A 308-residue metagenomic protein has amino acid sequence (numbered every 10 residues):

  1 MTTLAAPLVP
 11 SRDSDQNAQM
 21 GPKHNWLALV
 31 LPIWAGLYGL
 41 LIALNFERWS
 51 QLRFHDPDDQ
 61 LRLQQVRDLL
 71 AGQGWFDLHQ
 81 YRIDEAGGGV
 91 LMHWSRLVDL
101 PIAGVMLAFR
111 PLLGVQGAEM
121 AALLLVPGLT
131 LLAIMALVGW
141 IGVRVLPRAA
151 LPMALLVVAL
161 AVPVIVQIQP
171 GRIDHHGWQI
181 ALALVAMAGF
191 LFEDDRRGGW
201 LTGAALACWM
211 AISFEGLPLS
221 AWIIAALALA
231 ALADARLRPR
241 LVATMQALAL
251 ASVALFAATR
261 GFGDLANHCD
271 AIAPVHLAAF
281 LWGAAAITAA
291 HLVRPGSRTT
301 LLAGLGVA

Functional and structural regions predicted by a protein language model:
M1-E47, P57, P152, L292-V307: Start-transfer (signal-anchor) and selected internal transmembrane alpha helices of multi-pass inner/ER membrane
M20-A28, M120, L124-P127, R148 (+4 more regions): Membrane-water interface of alpha-helical transmembrane segments
W26-V30, A150-M153, D195-L201, L237-A251 (+1 more regions): Membrane-interfacial loop-to-transmembrane alpha-helix junctions, especially the N-terminal start
W34-Y38, V126-I141, A150-D194, G198-L232 (+1 more regions): Membrane-embedded helix bundles of polyisoprenyl
L44-V145, A150-V157, A161-L182: Active-site lumenal/periplasmic loops and adjacent helix-entry segments of GT-C-fold, multi-pass membrane
F46-S50, P111, V115, P147 (+10 more regions): Transmembrane helix-loop junctions in multipass membrane proteins, especially transporters and channels
V98-I102, S252-R260, A308: C-terminal TM-helix exit segments that contain a strictly Trp-centered aromatic cap at the helix terminus
L219-L301: Perimembrane helix-loop-helix junctions
